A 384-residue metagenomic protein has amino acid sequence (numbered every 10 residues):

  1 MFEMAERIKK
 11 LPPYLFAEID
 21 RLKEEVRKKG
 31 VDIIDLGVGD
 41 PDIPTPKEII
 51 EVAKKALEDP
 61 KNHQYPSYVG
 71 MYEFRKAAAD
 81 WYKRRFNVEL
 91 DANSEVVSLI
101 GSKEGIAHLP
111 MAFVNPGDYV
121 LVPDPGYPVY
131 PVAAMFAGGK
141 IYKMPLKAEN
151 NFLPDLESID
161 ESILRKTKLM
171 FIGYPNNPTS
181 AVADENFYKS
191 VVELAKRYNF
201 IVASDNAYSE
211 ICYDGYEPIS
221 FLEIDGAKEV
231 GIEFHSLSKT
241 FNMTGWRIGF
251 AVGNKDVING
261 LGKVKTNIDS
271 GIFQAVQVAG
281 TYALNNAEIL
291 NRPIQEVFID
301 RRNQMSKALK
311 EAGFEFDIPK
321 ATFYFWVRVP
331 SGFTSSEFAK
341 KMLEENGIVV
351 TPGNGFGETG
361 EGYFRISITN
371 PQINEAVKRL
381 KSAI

Functional and structural regions predicted by a protein language model:
F2-G101, H108, L284-N286, I384: N-terminal small-domain helix-loop-helix segment of the aminotransferase-like
V88, G332, K341-T351, G355-I384: PLP-dependent enzyme catalytic core of the Aspartate aminotransferase-like
V88-V96, P116-Y119, K166, K228-G231: Short acidic capping loops at alpha-helix termini that bridge into adjacent secondary structure
A112-A134: Conserved PLP-anchoring active-site segment centered on the Schiff-base-forming lysine
F136-I141: A short helix-loop-beta submotif of the ANL/AMP-binding
Y142, K147-D214: Active-site phosphate-binding strand-loop segment of PLP-dependent enzymes
I224-I299, N303, K307, K378 (+1 more regions): Conserved core segment of the aminotransferase class I/II
T281, V297-S306, F316-R328, G360: Conserved glycine-rich beta-strand-loop-beta hairpin in the small C-terminal domain of fold type I
